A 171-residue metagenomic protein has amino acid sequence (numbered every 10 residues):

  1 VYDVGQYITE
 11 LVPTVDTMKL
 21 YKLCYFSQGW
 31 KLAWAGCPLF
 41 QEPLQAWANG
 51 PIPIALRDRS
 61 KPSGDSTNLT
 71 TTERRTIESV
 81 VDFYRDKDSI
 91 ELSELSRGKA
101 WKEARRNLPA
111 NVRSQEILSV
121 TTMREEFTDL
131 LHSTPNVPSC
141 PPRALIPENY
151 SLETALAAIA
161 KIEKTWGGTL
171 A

Functional and structural regions predicted by a protein language model:
V1-A171: Domain-edge interaction signal
